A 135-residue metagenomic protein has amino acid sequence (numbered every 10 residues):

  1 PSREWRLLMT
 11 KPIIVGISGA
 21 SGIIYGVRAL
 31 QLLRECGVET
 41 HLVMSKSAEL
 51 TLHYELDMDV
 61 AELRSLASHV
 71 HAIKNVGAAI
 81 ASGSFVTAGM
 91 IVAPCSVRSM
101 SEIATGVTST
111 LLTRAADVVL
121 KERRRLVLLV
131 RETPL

Functional and structural regions predicted by a protein language model:
P1-L8: Short, Lys/Arg-enriched N-terminal segments with co-localized hydrophobic residues within the first ~10-30 amino acids
M9-V127, R131-L135: A cross-family phosphate/adenosyl-ligand binding-site feature
